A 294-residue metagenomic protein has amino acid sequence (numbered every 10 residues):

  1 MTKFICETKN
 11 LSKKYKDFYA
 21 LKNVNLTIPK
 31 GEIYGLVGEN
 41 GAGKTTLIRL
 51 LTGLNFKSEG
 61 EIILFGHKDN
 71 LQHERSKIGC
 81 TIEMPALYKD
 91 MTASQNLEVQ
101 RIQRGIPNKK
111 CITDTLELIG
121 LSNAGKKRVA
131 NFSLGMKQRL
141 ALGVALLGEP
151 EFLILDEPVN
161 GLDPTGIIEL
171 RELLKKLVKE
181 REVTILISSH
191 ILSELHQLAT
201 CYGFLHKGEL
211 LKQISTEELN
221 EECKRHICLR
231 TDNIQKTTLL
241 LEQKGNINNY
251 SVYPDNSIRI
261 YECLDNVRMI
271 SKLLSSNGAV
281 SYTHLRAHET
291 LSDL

Functional and structural regions predicted by a protein language model:
K3-C6, K13-I187, L192-H206, L210-K212: ABC transporter nucleotide-binding domains
R171-Y261: ABC transporter nucleotide-binding domain
L240-K244, I270-S275: Short amphipathic alpha-helices in soluble, non-transmembrane regions that often serve as interface/regulatory elements
A279-V280: Acidic, proline/serine/threonine- and glycine-rich low-complexity intrinsically disordered segments
T283-T290: Conserved small/polar residues in nucleotide/adenosyl-binding loops
